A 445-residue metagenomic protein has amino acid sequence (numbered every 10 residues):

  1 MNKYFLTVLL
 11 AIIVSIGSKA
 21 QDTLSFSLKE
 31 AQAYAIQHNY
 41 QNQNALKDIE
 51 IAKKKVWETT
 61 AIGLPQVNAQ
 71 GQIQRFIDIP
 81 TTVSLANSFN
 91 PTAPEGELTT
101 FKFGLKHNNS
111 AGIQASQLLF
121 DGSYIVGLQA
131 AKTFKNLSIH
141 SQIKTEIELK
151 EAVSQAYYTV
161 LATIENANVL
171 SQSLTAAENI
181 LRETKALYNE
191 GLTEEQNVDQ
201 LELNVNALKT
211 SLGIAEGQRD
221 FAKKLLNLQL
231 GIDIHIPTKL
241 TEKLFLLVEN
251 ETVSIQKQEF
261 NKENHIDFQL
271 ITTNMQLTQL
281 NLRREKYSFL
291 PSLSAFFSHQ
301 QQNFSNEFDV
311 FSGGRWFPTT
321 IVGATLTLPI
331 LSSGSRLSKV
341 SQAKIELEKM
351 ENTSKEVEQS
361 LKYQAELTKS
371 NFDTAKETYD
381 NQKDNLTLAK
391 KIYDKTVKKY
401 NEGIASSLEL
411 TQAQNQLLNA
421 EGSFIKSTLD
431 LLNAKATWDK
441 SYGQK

Functional and structural regions predicted by a protein language model:
M1-L28, N39, L431, W438 (+1 more regions): Bacterial Sec-dependent N-terminal signal peptides
A20-Q72, D78, I234, L240-Q279 (+2 more regions): Bacterial Sec-pathway N-terminal export signals of envelope proteins
D22-T23, Q70-I113, K243-E251, F296-L328: Small/polar, glycine/serine/threonine/aspartate-rich low-complexity segments that form flexible
Q43-K47, T60, F103, N108 (+6 more regions): Sec/SRP-type N-terminal targeting helices
K54, E146-K262, A375: Periplasmic alpha-helical coiled-coil/stalk elements that build and connect Gram-negative outer-membrane
W57, Q114, N281-R284, T325-T327: Outer-membrane beta-barrel architecture
A61, T210-I232, T387-Q444: Short segments within alpha-helical structural elements
